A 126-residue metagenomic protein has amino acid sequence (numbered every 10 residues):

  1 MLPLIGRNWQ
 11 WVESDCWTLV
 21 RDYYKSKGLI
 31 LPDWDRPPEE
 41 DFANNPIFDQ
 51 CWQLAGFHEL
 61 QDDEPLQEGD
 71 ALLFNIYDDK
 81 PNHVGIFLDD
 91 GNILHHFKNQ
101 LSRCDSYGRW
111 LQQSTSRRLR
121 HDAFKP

Functional and structural regions predicted by a protein language model:
M1-R7: Active-site-adjacent structural segments surrounding the nucleophilic cysteine of cysteine proteases and isopeptidases
I5, I30, R103: Glycine-rich, flexible loop/turn motifs
N8-K27: Active-site nucleophilic cysteine motif
W11-E13, L31-R36: Surface-exposed patches in mature extracellular/periplasmic domains of secreted proteins
G28-L29, G91: Detector for glycine-centered tight turns/loop "hinges" at secondary-structure junctions
L29-D33, F42-A43: Short acidic/glycine-rich loop or secondary-structure boundary segments that cap or lie
P37-L101, Y107: ...with weaker cross-activation on analogous glycine-rich loops/strands in unrelated enzymes
S102-P126: Short, Lys/Arg-rich amphipathic alpha-helical interaction segments that bind nucleic acids or acidic protein surfaces
